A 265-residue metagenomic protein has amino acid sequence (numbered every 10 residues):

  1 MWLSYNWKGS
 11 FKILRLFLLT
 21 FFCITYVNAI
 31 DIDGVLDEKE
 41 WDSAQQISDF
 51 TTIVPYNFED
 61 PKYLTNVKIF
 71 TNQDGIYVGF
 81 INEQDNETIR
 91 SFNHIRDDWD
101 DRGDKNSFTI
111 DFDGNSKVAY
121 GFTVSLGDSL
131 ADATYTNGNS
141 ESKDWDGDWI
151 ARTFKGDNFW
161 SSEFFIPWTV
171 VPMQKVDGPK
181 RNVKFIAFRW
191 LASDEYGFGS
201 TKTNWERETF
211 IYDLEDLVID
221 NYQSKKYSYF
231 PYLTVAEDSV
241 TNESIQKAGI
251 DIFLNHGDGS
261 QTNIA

Functional and structural regions predicted by a protein language model:
M1-I13: N-terminal secretory signal peptides that target proteins for export/translocation
S4, I24-V27: Short, charged low-complexity linear motifs
R15-T25: Bacterial N-terminal signal peptides
N28-A265: Structural preference for beta-rich elements and adjacent junctions enriched in aromatics
